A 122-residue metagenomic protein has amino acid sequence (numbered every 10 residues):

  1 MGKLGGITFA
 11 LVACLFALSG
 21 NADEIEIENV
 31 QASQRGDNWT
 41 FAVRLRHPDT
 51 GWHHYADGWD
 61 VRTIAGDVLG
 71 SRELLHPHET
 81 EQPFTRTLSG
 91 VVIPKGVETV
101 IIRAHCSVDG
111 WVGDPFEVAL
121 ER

Functional and structural regions predicted by a protein language model:
M1-T8: Bacterial N-terminal signal peptides that target proteins for export
A17-S19: N-terminal signal peptide c-region/cleavage motif recognized by signal peptidases
D23-W59: Short, surface-exposed binding/anchoring microloops in extracellular/periplasmic proteins
I27, N38-T40, P83-T87, T99 (+1 more regions): Intrinsic-disorder/low-complexity, polar/charged segments enriched in Ser/Thr/Lys/Arg/Asp/Glu/Gln
Q34-D37, V61-V68, V92-E98: A short, structured loop/turn motif at beta-sheet edges
H54-E79: The feature marks short-to-medium sequence segments in extracytoplasmic or secretory-pathway proteins
G70-G110: Short, solvent-exposed, Trp/other aromatic-anchored flexible loops in extracytoplasmic proteins
V112-L120: Edge beta-strands of extracellular beta-sandwich domains
